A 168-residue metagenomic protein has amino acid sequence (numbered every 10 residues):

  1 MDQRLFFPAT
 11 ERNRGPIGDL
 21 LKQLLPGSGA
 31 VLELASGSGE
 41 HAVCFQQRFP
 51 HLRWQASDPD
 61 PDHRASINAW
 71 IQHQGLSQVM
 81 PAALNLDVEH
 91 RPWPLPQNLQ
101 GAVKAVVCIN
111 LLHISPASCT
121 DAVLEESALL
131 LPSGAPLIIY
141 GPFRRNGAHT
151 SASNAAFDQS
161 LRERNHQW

Functional and structural regions predicted by a protein language model:
M1-P26: Class I SAM-dependent methyltransferase Rossmann-like catalytic core, especially the SAM/SAH-binding loop
L32, E40-W93: Class I SAM-dependent methyltransferase SAM/SAH-binding core
G37: Conserved glycine-rich SAM-binding loop
P92-G101: Short amphipathic alpha-helix with an adjacent loop that forms part of the alpha/beta core around
V107: A conserved beta-strand element that flanks and buttresses the S-adenosyl-L-methionine
I114-S127: A short, conserved alpha-helix within the catalytic core of class I
G134-F143: Conserved beta-strand signature within the Rossmann-like core of class I S-adenosyl-L-methionine
T150-W168: Conserved Class I S-adenosyl-L-methionine
